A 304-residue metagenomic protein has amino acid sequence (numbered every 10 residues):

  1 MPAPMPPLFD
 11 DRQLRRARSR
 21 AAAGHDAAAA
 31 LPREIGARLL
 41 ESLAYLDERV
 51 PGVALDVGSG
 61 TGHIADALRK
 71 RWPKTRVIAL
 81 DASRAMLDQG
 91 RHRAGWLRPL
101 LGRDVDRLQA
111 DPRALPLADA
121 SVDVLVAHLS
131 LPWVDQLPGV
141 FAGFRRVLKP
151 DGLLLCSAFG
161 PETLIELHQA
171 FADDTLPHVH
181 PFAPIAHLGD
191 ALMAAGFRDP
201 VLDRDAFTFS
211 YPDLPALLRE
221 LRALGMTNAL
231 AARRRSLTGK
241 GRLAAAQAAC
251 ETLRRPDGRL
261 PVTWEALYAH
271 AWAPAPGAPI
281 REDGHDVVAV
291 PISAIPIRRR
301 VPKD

Functional and structural regions predicted by a protein language model:
M1-G24, R33-A37: N-terminal, positively charged/glycine-rich alpha-helical extensions of SAM-dependent methyltransferases
R33-G52, A67: Conserved alpha-helix/loop element of class I SAM-dependent methyltransferases that forms part of the SAM/SAH-binding
G52-L115: Class I SAM-dependent methyltransferase SAM/SAH-binding core
R113-V124: A short acidic, Gly/Pro-enriched loop at the edge of an enzyme's catalytic core that lines a small-molecule cofactor
D123-Q136: A short SAM/SAH-binding and catalytic strip from SAM-dependent methyltransferases
P138-P150: A short glycine-rich, Lys/Arg-flanked "PGG" loop and its adjoining helix->strand segment in the class I
L153-A216, E220-K240: Conserved catalytic/acceptor-binding region of the Class I
L221-D304: C-terminal lobe and adjacent flexible extensions of AdoMet/dcAdoMet transferase-like proteins
